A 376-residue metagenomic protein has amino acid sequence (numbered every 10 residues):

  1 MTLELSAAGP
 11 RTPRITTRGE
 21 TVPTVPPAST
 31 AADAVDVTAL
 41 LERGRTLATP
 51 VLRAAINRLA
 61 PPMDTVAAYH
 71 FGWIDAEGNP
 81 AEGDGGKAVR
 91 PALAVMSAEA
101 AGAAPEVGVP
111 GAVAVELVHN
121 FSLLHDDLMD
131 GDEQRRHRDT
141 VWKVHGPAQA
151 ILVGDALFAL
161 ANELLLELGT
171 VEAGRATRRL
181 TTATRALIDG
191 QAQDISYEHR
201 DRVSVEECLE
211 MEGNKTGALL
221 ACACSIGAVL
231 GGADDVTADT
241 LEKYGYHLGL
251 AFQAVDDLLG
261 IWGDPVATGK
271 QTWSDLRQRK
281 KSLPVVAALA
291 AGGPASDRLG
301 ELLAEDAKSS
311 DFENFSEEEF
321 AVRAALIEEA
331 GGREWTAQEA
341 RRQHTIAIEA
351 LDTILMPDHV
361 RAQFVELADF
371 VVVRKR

Functional and structural regions predicted by a protein language model:
M1-A114, V118, L124, L128-K143 (+3 more regions): Conserved N-terminal diphosphate/IPP-binding helix and adjacent helical/loop segment of trans-prenyltransferase domains
T2-E4, T65-A114, L165-L166, V205-L248 (+2 more regions): Alpha-helical phosphate/pyrophosphate-handling elements in metalloenzyme active cores
D33, V37, L41, L59 (+9 more regions): Residue-level recognition of alpha-helical structural elements
R53, L59, A81-K87, I151-L152 (+1 more regions): All-alpha helical catalytic cores of prenyl diphosphate-utilizing isoprenoid enzymes
V66-H70, A114, G131, R179-A183 (+4 more regions): Short acidic/histidine-centered micro-motifs embedded in hydrophobic/aromatic stretches that mark compact functional
E82-G83, R135-L157, D201-T216, D239-K243 (+2 more regions): Divalent-cation-assisted or electrostatically stabilized phosphate/pyrophosphate-binding catalytic cores
E99-G102, G227-V236, L259-V266, G300-K308 (+2 more regions): C-terminal helix-coil-helix/basic helical segment that borders enzyme active sites and/or dimer interfaces and provides
D127, E163-L164: Glycine-rich phosphate-binding loops that contact phosphosugars or nucleotide phosphates
